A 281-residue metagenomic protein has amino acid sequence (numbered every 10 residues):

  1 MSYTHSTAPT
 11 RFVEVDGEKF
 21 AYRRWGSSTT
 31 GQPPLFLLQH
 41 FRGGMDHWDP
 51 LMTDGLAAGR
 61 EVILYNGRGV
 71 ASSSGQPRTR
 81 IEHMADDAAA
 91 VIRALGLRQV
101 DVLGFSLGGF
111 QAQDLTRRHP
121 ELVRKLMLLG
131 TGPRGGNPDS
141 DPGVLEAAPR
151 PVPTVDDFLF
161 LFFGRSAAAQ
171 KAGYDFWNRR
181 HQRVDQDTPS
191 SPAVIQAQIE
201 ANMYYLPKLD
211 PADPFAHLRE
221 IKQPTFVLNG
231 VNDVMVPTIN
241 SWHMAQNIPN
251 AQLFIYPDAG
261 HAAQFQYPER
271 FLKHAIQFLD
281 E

Functional and structural regions predicted by a protein language model:
E18-S74: Conserved HGGG/HGGXW glycine-rich cap/lid loop of the alpha/beta-hydrolase fold
T29, I63-L103, K273: Active-site loop/oxyanion-hole signature of alpha/beta-hydrolase fold enzymes
G104, G108, A112: Gly/Ala-rich beta-loop-alpha elbow adjacent to hydrolase catalytic centers
R117, R124-D157: Flexible "cap/lid" loop of the alpha/beta hydrolase fold
L159-D210, H217: Conserved alpha/beta-hydrolase catalytic His-Asp/Glu region
I221, V227-N229: Short beta-strand/loop motif that positions the catalytic acidic residue of the alpha/beta-hydrolase fold
N232-V236: Acidic catalytic loop of the alpha/beta-hydrolase fold
N250-E281: Catalytic active-site module of serine/aspartate enzymes centered on a nucleophile-bearing elbow/loop
